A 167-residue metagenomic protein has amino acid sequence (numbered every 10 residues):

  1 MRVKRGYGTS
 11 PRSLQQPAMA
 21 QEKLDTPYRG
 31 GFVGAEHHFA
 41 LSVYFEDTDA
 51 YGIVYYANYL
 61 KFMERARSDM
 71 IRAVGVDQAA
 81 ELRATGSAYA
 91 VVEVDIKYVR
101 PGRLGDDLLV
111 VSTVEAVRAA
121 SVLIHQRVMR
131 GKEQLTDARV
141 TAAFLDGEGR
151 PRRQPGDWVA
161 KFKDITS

Functional and structural regions predicted by a protein language model:
M1-A20, T26: N-terminal amphipathic/basic-hydrophobic helices that include classical n-h-c signal peptides and signal-anchor
P17-G31, A35-F39, R72, Y98 (+2 more regions): HotDog/MaoC-like acyl-thioester-processing domains
A20-V76: Catalytic strand-loop segment that frames the active site of acyl-thioester-processing enzymes
Y59-F62, A88-A90, T141: Residue-level recognition of specific faces of alpha-helices
V74-E81, G86: Interfacial loop at the N-terminal end of multi-pass membrane proteins
T85-P101: Small beta-barrel nucleic-acid-binding modules, principally OB-folds
